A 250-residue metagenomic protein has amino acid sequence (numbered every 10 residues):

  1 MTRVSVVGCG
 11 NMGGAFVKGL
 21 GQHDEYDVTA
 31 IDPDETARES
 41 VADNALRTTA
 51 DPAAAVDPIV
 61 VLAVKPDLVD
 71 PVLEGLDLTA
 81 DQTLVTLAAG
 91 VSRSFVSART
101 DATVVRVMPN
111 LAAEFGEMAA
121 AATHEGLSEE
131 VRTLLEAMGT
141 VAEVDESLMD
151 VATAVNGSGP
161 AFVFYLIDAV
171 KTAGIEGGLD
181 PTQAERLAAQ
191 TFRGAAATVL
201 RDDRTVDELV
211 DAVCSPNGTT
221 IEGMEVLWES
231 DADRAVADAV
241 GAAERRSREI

Functional and structural regions predicted by a protein language model:
M1-A50, I59, R99, E117: NAD(P)+-binding Rossmann beta1-loop-alpha1 motif at the extreme N-terminus of oxidoreductases
R3, Y26-D27, T83, T103 (+1 more regions): Residues at the starts of beta-strands that form the adenosine-phosphate
F16, A189-I250: NAD(P)-dependent Rossmann-like dehydrogenase/reductase catalytic/cofactor-binding core
R47-A102: Rossmann-fold NAD(P) dinucleotide-binding segment
A98-T103, A119-V151, V163-R201: Internal alpha-helical scaffold of NAD(P)-dependent oxidoreductase catalytic cores
T153-A161, V210: A short glycine-threonine-serine/GTX helix/turn-capping micro-motif
